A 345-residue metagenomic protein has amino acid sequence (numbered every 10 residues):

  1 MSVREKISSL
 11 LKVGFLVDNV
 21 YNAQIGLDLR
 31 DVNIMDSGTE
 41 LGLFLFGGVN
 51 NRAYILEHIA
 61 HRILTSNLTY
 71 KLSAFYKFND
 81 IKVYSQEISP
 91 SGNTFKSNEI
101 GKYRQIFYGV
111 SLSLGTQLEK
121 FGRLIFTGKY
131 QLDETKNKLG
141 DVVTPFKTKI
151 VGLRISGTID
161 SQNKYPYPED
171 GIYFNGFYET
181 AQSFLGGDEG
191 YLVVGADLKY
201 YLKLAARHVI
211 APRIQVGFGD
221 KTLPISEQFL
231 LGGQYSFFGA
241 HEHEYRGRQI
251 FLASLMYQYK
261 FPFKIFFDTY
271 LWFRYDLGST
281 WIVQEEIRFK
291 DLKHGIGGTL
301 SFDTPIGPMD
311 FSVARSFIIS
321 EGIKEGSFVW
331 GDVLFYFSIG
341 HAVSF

Functional and structural regions predicted by a protein language model:
S2-R154, Q162, L230-Y235, E244-R248 (+2 more regions): Gram-negative/organellar outer-membrane beta-barrel architecture
V13, I150-V283, E321-W330, F335-F345: C-terminal outer-membrane beta-barrel translocator/porin domains of Gram-negative envelope proteins and their
N50, I106, G190, D291-L292: Short, glycine/acidic-rich beta->alpha junctions
K120-F126, L132, K136-G140, A206 (+3 more regions): Glycine/serine-rich loop-strand microenvironments at binding/catalytic pocket rims
F146, S226, G233, H241 (+2 more regions): N-terminal hydrophobic or amphipathic segments with adjacent small-residue motifs that include Sec signal peptides
V283, R288-G297: C-terminal soluble interaction/assembly domains
H294-F317: A short, conserved beta-to-alpha structural element at the edge of catalytic cores that scaffolds binding
